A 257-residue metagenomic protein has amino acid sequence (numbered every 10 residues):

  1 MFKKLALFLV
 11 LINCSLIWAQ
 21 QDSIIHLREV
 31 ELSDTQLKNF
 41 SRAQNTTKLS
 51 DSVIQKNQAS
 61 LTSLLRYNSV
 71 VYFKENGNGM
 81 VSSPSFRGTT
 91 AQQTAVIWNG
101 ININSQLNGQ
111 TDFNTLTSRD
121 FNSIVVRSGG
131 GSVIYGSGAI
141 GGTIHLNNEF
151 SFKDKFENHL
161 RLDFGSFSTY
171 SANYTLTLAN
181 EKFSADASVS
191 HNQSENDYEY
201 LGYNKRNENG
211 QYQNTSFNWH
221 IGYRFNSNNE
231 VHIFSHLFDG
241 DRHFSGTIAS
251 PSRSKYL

Functional and structural regions predicted by a protein language model:
I24-K56, S83, I124: N-terminal periplasmic "start-of-domain" segments of outer-membrane beta-barrel proteins
I25, G77, S137, G165-T169 (+2 more regions): Transmembrane beta-barrel outer-membrane domains
L37, A91, I103, E149 (+5 more regions): Structural signature of outer-membrane beta-barrel domains
L61-L64, S82-S85, T111-T117, V126 (+2 more regions): N-terminal periplasmic accessory domains that precede and gate Gram-negative outer-membrane beta-barrel machines
T62-N102: Extracytoplasmic beta-strand/coil segments of soluble accessory domains associated with Gram-negative outer-membrane
F73, I101-G129: Short acidic/polar hinge/loop motifs at secondary-structure boundaries that mediate gating or recognition
A95, S123-R127, G131, T143-E149 (+3 more regions): Predominantly transmembrane beta-strands of Gram-negative outer membrane beta-barrel pores used for transport
S194-Y198, N204, E208-N214, R224-L257: Flexible loop and strand-edge segments within Gram-negative outer membrane beta-barrel domains
